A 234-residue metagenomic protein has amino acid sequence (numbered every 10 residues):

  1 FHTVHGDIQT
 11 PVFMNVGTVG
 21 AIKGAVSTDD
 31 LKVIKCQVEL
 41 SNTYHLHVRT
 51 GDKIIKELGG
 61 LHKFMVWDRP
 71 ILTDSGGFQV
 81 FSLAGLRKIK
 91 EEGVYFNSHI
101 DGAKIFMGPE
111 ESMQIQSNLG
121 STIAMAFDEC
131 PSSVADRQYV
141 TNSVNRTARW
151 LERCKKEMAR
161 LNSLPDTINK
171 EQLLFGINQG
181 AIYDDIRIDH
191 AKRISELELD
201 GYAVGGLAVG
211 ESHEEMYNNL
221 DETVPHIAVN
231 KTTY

Functional and structural regions predicted by a protein language model:
F1-T167: Non-catalytic, usually N-terminal nucleic-acid engagement modules in DNA/RNA processing proteins
E157, L161, L173-Y234: Glycine-rich phosphate/ribose-binding loops and adjacent secondary-structure elements that form binding surfaces
D166-I168, P225-H226: Short, conserved, surface-exposed binding loops centered on an aromatic residue
